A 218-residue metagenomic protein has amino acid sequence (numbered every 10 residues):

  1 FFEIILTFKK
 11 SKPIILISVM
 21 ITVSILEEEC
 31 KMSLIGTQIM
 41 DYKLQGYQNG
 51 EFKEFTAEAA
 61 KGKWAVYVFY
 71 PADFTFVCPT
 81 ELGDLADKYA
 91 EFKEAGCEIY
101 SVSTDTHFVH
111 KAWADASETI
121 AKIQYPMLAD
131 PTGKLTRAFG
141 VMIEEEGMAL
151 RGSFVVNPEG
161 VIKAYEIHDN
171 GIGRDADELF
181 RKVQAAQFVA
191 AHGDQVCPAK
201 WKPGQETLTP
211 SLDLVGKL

Functional and structural regions predicted by a protein language model:
F1-F2, F8: Aromatic (phenylalanine/tyrosine) cluster motif
T7, I14-I15, M20-E28: Short, positively charged and aromatic/hydrophobic N-terminal segments
E29-L218: Chalcogenol-based redox active-site neighborhoods
